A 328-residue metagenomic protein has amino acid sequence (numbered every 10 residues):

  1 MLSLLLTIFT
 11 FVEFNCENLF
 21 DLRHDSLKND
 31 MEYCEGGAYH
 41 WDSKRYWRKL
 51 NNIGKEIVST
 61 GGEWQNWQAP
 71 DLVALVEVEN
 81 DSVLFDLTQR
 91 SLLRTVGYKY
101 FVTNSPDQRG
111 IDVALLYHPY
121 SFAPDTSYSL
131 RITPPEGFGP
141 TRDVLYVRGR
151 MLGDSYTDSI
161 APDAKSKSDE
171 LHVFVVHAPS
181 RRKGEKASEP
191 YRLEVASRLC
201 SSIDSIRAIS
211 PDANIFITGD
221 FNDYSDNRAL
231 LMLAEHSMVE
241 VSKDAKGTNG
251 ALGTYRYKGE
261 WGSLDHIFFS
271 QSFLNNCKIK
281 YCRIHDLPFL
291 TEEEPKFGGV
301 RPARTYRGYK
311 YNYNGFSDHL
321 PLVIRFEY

Functional and structural regions predicted by a protein language model:
L6-S91, T95, F101-V113, A196 (+4 more regions): N-terminal, active-site-proximal structural segment of metallo-dependent hydrolase catalytic domains
T7-T10, Q68-L72, T95-Y98, K167-L171 (+2 more regions): Loop/turn elements at helix/coil->beta-strand transitions in domains of secreted/extracellular proteins
C16, V78, A178, D220-F221: Active-site metal-binding loops of divalent metal-dependent hydrolases
L22-S26, F85-Q89, D112, T126-S129 (+3 more regions): Short, solvent-exposed loop/turn and secondary-structure capping segments
L27-D30, D169-S188: Active-site His/acidic residue clusters
L72, V78-E170, F174-A178: Structured beta-strand-rich core segments of catalytic domains in phosphoester-bond hydrolases
N80-S82, Q108-G110, R181-K183, N222-R228 (+1 more regions): Active-site environment of divalent metal-dependent phosphoester hydrolases
S201-I215, N222-Y328: Metal-dependent phosphoester-hydrolase catalytic domains
